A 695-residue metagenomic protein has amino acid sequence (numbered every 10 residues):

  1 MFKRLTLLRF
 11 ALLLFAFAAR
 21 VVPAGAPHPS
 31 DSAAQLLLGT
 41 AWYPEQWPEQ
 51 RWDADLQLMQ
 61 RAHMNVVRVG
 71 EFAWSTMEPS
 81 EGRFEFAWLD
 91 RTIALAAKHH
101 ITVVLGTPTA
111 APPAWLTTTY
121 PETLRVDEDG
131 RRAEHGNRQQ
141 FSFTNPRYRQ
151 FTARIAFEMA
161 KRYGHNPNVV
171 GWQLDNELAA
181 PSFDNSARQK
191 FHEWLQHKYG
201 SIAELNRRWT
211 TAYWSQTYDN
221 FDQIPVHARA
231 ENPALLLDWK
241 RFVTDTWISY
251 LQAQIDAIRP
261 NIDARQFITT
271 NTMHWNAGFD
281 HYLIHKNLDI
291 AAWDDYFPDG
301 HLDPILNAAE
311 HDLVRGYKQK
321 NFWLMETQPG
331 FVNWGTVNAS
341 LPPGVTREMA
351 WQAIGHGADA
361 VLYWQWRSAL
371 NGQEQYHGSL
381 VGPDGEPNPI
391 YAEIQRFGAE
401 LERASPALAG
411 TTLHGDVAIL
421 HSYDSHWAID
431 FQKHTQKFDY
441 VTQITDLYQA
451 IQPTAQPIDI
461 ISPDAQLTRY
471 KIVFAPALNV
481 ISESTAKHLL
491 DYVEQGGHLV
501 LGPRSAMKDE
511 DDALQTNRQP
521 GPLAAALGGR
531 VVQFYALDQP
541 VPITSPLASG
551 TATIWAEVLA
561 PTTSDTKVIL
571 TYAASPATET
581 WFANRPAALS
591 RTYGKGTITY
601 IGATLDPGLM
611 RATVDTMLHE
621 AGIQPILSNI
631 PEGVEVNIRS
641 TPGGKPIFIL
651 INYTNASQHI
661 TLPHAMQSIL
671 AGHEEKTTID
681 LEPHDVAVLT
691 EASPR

Functional and structural regions predicted by a protein language model:
R9-R20: Bacterial N-terminal signal peptides
G25-R68, P79, A94-K98, T102 (+1 more regions): N-terminal carbohydrate-binding accessory modules
L38-W47, F72-A87, E134-A153, D175-S182 (+6 more regions): The substrate-binding groove and active-site-proximal loops of carbohydrate-active enzymes, especially glycoside
T40, M59, V67, A96 (+9 more regions): Conserved, mostly hydrophobic/aromatic
W47-R61, T152-E158, M273-I284, P342-A350: Short, acidic/polar
A54-Q60, R68-R132, F157-A160, Q254-I262 (+1 more regions): Aromatic-lined substrate-binding rim segments of carbohydrate-active enzymes
D129-I290, D294-F297, H301-N307: Polysaccharide-binding and catalytic clefts of secreted carbohydrate-active enzymes
F221, A264, H274, H285 (+1 more regions): Carbohydrate-binding surfaces of carbohydrate-active enzymes
